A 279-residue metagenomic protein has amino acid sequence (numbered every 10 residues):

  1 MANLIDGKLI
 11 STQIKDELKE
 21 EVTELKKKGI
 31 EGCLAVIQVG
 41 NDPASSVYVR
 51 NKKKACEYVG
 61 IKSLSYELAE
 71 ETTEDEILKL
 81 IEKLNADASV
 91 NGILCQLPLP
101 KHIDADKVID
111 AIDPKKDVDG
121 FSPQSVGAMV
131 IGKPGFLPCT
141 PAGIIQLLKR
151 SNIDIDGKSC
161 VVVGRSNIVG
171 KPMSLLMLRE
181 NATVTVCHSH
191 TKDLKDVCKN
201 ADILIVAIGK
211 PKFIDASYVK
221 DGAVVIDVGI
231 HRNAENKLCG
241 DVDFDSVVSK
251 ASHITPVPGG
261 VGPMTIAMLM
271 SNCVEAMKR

Functional and structural regions predicted by a protein language model:
M1-K28: Positively charged, low-complexity intrinsically disordered leader regions
N41-K53, G135-V224, K237-V248: Glycine-rich phosphate/diphosphate-binding loop of Rossmann-like nucleotide-binding domains
C56-E70, V184-V186: Short beta-strand elements in bilobed, periplasmic/extracellular small-molecule ligand-binding domains
E76-A88: Short, well-structured alpha-helical segments in soluble
C95-I155: Anion-binding alpha/beta catalytic cores of soluble intermediary-metabolism enzymes, centered on
P98, A207-K210, G229-I230: Short glycine-/small-residue-rich Rossmann-like dinucleotide-binding loops
K101-H102, K212-I214, N233-A234: Short glycine-rich, flexible loops that bind phosphorylated cofactors or substrates
D106-S122, V126, G229-R279: Rossmann-fold NAD(P)-binding glycine/threonine-rich loop
